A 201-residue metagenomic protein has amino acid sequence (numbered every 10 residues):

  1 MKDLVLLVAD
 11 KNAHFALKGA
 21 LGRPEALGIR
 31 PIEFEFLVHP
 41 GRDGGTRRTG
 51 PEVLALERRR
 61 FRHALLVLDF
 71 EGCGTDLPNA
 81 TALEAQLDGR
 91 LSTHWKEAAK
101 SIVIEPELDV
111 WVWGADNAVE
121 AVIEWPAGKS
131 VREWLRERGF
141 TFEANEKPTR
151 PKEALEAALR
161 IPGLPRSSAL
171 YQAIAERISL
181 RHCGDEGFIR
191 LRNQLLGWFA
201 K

Functional and structural regions predicted by a protein language model:
M1-D3, H14-L37, G50-L65, F70-K201: C-terminal accessory helical subdomains adjacent to catalytic cores in phosphodiester- and nucleotide-handling enzymes
L7-D10: Extended, compositionally biased accessory segments flanking or bridging domains
L37-R47: Eukaryotic endosomal/vacuolar membrane-trafficking regulators centered on PX-domain-mediated PI3P pathways
